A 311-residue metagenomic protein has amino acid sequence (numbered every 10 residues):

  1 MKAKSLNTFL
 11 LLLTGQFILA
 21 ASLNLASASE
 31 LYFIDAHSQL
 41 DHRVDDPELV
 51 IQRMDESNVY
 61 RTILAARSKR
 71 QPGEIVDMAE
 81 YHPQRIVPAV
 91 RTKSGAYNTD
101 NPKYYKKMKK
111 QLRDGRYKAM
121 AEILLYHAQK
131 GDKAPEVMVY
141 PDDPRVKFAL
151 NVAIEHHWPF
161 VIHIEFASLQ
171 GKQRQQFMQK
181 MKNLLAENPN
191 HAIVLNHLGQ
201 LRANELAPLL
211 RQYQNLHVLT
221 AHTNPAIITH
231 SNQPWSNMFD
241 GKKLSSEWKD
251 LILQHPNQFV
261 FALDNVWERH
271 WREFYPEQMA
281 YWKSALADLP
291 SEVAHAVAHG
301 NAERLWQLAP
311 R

Functional and structural regions predicted by a protein language model:
K4-S5, L25, L31-I34, D45-S68 (+2 more regions): Mid-to-C-terminal alpha-helical segments outside catalytic/metal-binding sites
F9-N24: Bacterial N-terminal signal peptides
A28-F148, V152: Mid-domain alpha/beta scaffold segments of enzyme catalytic cores
L40-P47, S68, N101, V139-V146 (+7 more regions): Solvent-exposed, acidic/flexible segments
D41-V44, K69-P72, G95, Y126-Q129 (+4 more regions): Active-site environment of divalent metal-dependent phosphoester hydrolases
L49, E74, K103, K107 (+6 more regions): Extracytoplasmic/secreted proteins, especially bacterial periplasmic and envelope-associated proteins
E80, Q84-I86, V90, E136-V260: Catalytic pocket-lining loop regions of alpha/beta-barrel enzymes, especially the amidohydrolase/enolase/GH5 lineages
A121-A128, H163, T220-T223, D264: Short loop/turn segments at strand-loop or loop-helix junctions that form parts of catalytic or ligand-binding pockets
